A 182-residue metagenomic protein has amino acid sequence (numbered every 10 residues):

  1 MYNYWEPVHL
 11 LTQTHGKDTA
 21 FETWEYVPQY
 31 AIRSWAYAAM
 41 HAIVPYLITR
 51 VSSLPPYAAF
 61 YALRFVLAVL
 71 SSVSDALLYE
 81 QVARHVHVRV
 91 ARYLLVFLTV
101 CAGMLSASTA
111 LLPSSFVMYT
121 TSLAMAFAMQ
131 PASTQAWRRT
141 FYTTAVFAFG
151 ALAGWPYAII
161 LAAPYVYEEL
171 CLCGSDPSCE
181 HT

Functional and structural regions predicted by a protein language model:
Y2-Q29, A36, M40-V51: Extracytosolic helix-loop segments that constitute the early lumenal/periplasmic catalytic or substrate-binding loops
Y4, L10-Q13, S71, D75 (+4 more regions): Hydrophobic core segments of transmembrane alpha-helices in multi-pass, intramembrane catalytic enzymes
A31, W35-A39, R50-V73, A107: Loop-to-helix entry region of an early transmembrane alpha helix in multi-pass inner-membrane enzymes
H41, P45-T49, D75-A83, A102-L105 (+2 more regions): Hydrophobic transmembrane alpha-helices
Y61-R89, L123: Transmembrane-helix motifs of polytopic, lipid-linked glycan transferases
L94-A102, F147, A151: Short helix- or helix-capping micro-motifs that position conserved polar/aromatic residues at function-defining sites
S106-V117: Short acidic/glycine- and proline-prone juxtamembrane loop motifs at membrane-interface regions of multi-pass membrane
A126-F149, P156-T182: Perimembrane helix-loop-helix junctions
